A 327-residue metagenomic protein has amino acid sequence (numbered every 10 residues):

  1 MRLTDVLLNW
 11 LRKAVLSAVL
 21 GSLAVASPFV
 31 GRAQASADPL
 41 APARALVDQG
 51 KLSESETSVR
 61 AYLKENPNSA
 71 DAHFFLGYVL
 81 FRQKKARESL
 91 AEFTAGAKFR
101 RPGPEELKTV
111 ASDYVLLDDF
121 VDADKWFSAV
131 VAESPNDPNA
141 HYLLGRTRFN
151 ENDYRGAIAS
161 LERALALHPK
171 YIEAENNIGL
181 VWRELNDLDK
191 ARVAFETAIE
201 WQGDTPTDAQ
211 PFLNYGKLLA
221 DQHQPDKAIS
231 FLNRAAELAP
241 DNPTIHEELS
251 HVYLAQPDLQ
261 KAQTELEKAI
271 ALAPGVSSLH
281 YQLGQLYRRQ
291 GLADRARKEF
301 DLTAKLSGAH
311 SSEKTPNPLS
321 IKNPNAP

Functional and structural regions predicted by a protein language model:
S36, A70-D71, G103-E105, P138-N139 (+5 more regions): Helix-start (N-cap) detector for alpha-helical repeat units in TPR-like alpha-solenoids, especially tetratricopeptide
A37-E65, R82, S112, L116 (+2 more regions): Alpha-helical segment of the N-proximal tetratricopeptide repeat
Q49-T57, R82-A95, L117-A129, N150-R163 (+5 more regions): Structural signature of tandem alpha-helical TPR/SEL1-like repeats, specifically the intra-repeat loop/turn
E65, K98-R100, E133, L167 (+4 more regions): Structural marker of alpha-solenoid helical repeat scaffolds
Y281-P327: Terminal, low-structured helical/coil segments at or just beyond the last alpha-helical repeat
